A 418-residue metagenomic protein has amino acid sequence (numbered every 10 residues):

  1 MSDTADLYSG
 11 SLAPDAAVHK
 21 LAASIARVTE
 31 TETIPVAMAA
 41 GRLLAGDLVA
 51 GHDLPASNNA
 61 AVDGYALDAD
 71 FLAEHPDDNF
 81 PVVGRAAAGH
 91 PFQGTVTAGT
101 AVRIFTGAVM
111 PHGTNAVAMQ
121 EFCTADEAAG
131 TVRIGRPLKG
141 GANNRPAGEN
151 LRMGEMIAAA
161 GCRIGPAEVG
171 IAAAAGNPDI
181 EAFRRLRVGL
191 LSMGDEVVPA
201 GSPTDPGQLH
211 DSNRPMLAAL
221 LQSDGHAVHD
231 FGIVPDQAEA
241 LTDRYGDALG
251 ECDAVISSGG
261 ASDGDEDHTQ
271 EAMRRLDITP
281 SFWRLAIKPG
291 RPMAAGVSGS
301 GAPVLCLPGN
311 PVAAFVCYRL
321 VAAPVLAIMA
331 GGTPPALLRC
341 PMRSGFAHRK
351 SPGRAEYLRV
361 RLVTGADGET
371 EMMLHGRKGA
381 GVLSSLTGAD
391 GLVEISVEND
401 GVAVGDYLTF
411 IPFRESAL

Functional and structural regions predicted by a protein language model:
M1-D15, P178-L307, P311-C317, I328: Helix-rich terminal scaffold detector
M1-H75, T333-R359: Short, low-complexity N-terminal leaders and the immediately following helix N-cap/first helix
S2-L12, Y65-D230, G376, P412-L418: Short, glycine/charged-enriched hinge/interface segments at domain edges or termini
V18, E32-A37, G46, G89 (+2 more regions): Flexible glycine/proline-rich
R27, E32-V36, S57-F80, G113-A129 (+2 more regions): Short beta-strand/loop turn elements enriched in aromatics
L44, A56-S57, V82, F92 (+9 more regions): Short, conserved secondary-structure segments in the cores of folded domains
N58-A60, L72-H75, Q93-T97, M110-H112 (+13 more regions): Solvent-exposed alpha-helices and their adjacent loops that cap or buttress functional pockets in soluble metabolic
